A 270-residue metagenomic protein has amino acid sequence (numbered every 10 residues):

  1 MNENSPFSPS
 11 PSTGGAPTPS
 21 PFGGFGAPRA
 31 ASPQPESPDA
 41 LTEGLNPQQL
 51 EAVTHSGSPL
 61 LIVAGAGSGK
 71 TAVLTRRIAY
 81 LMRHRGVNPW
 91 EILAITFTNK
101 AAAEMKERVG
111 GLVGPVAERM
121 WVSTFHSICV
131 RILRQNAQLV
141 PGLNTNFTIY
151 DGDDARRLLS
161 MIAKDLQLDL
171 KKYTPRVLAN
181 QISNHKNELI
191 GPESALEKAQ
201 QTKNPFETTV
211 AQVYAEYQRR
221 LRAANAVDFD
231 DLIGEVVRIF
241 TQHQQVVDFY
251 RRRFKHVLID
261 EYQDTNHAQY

Functional and structural regions predicted by a protein language model:
N2-A40, G57-L60, I78-H256, D264-H267: A basic/glycine-biased coupling hinge at the interface between accessory DNA-binding modules
L41-S58: N-terminal pre-P-loop "Q-motif" helix
P47-L50, R76, A268-Y270: Short alpha-helical elements of helix-turn-helix
Q49, G67, T98: A sequence-level detector for short glycine-anchored, His/Arg-bearing signature motifs that mark catalytic or binding
G57-R77: Walker A/P-loop
S68, Q263-Y270: Conserved helicase motor core of SF1/SF2 NTP-dependent helicases
D260: Charged catalytic and DNA/RNA-contacting regions of genome-maintenance and nucleic-acid-processing enzymes
